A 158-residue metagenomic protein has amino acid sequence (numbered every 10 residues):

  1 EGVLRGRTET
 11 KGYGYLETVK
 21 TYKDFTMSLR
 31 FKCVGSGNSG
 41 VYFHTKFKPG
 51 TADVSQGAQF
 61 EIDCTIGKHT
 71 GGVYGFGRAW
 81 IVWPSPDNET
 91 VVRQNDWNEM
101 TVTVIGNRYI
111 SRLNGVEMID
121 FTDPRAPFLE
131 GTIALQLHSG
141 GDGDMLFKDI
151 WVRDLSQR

Functional and structural regions predicted by a protein language model:
E1-R158: Carbohydrate-interacting regions of secretory-pathway proteins
